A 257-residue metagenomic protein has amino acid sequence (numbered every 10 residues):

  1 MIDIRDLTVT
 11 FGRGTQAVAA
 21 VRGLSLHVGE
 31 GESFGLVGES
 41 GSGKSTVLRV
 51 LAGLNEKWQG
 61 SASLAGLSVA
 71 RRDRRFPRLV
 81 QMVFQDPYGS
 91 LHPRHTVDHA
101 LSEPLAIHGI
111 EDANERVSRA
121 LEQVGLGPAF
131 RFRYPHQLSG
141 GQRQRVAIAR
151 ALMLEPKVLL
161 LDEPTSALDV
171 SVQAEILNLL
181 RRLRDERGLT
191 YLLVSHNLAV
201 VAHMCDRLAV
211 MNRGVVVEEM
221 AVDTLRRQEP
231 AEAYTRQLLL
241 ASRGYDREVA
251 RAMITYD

Functional and structural regions predicted by a protein language model:
V37-E39: The feature captures the beta-strand-to-loop junction immediately N-terminal to the Walker
A52: Helix-to-loop junction immediately C-terminal to a conserved catalytic motif
S68-Q81, H95, H99, I107 (+1 more regions): ABC ATPase NBD coupling module
N114-A129, L240: Conserved ABC ATPase "signature" region
Y134-L138, Q142: Conserved ABC ATPase signature
M153-K157: A short, proline-enriched helix->beta-strand linker immediately N-terminal to the Walker B motif in ABC-type P-loop
